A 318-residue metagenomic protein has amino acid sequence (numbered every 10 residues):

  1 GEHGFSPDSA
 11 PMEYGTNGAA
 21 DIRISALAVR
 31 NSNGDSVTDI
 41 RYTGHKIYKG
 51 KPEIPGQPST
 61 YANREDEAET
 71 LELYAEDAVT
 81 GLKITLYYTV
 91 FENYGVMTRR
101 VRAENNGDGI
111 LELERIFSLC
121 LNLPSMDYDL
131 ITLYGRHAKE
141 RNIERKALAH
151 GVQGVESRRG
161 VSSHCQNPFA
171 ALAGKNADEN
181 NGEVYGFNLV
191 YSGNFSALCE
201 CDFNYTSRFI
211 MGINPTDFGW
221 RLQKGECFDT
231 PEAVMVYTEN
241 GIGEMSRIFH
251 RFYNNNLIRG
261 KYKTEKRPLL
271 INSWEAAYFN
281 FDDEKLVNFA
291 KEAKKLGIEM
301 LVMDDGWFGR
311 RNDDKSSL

Functional and structural regions predicted by a protein language model:
G1-E200, T216-F218: Polysaccharide-binding surfaces and accessory modules of carbohydrate-active proteins
T38-Y42, W220-E239: Short Pro-Gly-centered flexible turn/kink motifs
F91, V236-P268: Terminal connector regions
M97, E112, D229, L296-G297 (+1 more regions): Short loop/turn motifs at secondary-structure junctions
E200-Y205, A276-A277: Primarily single-stranded nucleic-acid-binding OB-fold modules
Y205-D217: Short, structured beta-strand/loop micro-motifs enriched in basic residues and often containing a Trp
Y262-L318: Aromatic-lined carbohydrate-binding/catalytic grooves of carbohydrate-active enzymes
